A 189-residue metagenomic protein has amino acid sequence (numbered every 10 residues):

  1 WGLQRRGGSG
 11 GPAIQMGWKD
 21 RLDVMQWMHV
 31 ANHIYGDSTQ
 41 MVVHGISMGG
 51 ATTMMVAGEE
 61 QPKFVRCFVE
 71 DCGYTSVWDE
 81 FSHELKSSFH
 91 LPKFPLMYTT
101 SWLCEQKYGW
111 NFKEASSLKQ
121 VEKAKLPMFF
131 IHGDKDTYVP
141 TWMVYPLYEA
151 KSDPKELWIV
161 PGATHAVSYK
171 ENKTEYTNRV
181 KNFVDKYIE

Functional and structural regions predicted by a protein language model:
W1-G10: Conserved alpha/beta-hydrolase
A13-Y35: Alpha/beta-hydrolase active-site loop
Y35-S47: Alpha/beta-hydrolase fold nucleophile elbow
M55-W110: Hydrolase active-site cap/lid region
S117, L126, P140-E149: Short alpha-helix in the alpha/beta-hydrolase fold that links the catalytic acid
K123-K125, F130-H132, D136: Short beta-strand/loop motif that positions the catalytic acidic residue of the alpha/beta-hydrolase fold
Y148-A166, K173, R179: Catalytic histidine neighborhood in serine/cysteine hydrolases with alpha/beta-hydrolase-type architecture
E171-E189: Catalytic active-site module of serine/aspartate enzymes centered on a nucleophile-bearing elbow/loop
